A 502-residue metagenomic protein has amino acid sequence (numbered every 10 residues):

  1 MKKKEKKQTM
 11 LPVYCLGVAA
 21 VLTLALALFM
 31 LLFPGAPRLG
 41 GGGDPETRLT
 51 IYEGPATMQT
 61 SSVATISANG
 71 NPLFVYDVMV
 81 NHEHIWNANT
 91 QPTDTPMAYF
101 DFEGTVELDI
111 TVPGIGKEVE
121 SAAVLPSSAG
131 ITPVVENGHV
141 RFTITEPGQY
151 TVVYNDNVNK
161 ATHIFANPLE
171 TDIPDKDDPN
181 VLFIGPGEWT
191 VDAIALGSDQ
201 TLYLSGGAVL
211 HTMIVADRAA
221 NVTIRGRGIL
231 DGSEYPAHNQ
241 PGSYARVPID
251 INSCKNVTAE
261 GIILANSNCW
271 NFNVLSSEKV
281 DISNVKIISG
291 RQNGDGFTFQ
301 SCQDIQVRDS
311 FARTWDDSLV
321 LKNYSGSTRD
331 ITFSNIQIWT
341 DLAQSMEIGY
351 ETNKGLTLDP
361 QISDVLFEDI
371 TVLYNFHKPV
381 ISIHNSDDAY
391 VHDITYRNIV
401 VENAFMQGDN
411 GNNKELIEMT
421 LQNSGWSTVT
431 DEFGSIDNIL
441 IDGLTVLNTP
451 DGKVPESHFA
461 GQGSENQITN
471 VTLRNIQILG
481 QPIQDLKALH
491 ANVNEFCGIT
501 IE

Functional and structural regions predicted by a protein language model:
M1-G42: Gram-positive cell-envelope targeting signals
L31, G42-E502: Extracellular/periplasmic carbohydrate-active domains that bind, remodel, or depolymerize complex polysaccharides
